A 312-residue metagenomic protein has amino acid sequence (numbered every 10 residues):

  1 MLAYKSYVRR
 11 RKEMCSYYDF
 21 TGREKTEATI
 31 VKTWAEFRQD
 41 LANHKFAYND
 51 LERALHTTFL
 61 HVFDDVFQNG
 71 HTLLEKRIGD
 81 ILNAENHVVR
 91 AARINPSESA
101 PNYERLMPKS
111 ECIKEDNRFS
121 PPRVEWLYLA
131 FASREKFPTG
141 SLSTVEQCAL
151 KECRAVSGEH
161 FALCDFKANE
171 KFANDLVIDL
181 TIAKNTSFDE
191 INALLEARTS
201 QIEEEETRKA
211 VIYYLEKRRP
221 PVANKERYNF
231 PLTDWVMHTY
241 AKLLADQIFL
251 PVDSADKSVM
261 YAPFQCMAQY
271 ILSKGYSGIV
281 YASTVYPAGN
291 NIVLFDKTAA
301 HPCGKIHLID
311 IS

Functional and structural regions predicted by a protein language model:
M1-P121, S133, V156-S312: Active-site and NAD+-binding cores of ADP-ribose-processing enzymes
P122-S143: A short, exposed loop/beta-hairpin motif centered on an aromatic-Gly-Thr core
S143-Q147, Y261: Conserved structured core elements
E146-V156: Short active-site loop/helix that positions an aromatic residue
